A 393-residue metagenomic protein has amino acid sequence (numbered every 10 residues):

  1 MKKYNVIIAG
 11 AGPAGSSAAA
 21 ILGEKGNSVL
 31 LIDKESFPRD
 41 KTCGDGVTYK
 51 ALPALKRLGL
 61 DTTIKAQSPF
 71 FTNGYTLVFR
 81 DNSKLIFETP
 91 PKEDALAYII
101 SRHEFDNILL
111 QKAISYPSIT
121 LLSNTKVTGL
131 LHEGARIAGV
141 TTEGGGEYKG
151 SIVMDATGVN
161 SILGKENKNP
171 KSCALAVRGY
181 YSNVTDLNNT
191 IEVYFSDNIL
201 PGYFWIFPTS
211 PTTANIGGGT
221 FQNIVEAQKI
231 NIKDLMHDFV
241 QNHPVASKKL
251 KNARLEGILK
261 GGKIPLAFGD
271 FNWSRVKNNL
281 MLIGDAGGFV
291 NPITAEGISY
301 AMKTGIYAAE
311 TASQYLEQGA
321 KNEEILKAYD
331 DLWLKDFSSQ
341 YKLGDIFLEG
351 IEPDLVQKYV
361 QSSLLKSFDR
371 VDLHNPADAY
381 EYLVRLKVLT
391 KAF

Functional and structural regions predicted by a protein language model:
M1-G12: Beta1/beta-strand and adjacent pyrophosphate-binding region of the FAD-binding site in flavoprotein oxidoreductases
G15-S16: N-terminal Rossmann-fold NAD(P) dinucleotide-binding loop
G23-C43: Glycine-rich FAD pyrophosphate-binding loop
S36-K56: Conserved N-terminal glycine-rich FAD pyrophosphate-binding loop of Rossmann-like flavoproteins
L52, R57-N107: A conserved beta-strand/loop capping segment in the N-terminal third of enzymes that catalyze redox or closely related
K112-A246: Predominantly flavin-linked oxidoreductase catalytic cores and closely associated redox partners
G129, E147, E226, I230-A308 (+1 more regions): FAD/FMN-dependent oxidoreductases across multiple families
S313-F393: C-terminal helical "tail/cap" subdomain of flavin- and related membrane-associated enzymes
